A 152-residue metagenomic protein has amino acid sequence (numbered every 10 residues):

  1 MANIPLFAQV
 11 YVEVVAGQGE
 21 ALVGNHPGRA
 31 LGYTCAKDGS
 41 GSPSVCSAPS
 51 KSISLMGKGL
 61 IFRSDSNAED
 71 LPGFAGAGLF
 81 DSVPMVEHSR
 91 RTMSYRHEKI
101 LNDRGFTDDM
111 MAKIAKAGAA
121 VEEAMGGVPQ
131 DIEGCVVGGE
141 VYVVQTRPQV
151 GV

Functional and structural regions predicted by a protein language model:
M1-V152: Nucleotide/phosphate-binding sheet-loop regions of phosphoryl- and nucleotidyl-transfer enzymes
